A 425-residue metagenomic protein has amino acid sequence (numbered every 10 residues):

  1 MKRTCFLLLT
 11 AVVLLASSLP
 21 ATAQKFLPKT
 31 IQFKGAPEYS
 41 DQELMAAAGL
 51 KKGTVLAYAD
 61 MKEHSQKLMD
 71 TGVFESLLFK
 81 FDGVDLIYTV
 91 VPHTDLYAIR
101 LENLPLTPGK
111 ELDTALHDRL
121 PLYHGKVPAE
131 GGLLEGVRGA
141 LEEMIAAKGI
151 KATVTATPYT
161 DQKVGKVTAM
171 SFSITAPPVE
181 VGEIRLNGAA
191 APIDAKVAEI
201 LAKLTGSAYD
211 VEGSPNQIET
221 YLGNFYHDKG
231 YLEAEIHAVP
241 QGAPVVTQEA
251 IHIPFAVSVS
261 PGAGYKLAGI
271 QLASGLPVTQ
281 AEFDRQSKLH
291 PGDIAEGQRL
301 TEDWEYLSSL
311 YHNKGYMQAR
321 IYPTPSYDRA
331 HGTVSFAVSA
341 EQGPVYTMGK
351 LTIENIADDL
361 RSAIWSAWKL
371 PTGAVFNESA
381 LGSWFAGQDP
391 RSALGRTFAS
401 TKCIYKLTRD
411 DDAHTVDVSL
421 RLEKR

Functional and structural regions predicted by a protein language model:
M1-L8: Bacterial N-terminal signal peptides that target proteins for export
L8-S17: Bacterial N-terminal signal peptides
A23-R425: Periplasmic polypeptide-binding modules associated with outer-membrane biogenesis and secretion
